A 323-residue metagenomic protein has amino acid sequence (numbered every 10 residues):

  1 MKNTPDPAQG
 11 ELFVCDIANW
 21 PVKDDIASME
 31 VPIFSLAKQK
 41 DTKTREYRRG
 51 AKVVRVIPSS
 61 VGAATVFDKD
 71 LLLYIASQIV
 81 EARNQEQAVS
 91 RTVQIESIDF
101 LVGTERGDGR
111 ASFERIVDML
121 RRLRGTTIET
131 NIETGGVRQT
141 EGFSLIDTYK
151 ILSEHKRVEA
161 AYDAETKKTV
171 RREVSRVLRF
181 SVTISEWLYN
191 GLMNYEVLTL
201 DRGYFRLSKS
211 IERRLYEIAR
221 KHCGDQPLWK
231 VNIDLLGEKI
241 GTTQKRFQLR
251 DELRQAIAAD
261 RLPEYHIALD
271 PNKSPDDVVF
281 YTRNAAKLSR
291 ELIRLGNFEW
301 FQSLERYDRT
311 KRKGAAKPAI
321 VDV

Functional and structural regions predicted by a protein language model:
M1-V323: Charged, alpha-helix-forming regions
